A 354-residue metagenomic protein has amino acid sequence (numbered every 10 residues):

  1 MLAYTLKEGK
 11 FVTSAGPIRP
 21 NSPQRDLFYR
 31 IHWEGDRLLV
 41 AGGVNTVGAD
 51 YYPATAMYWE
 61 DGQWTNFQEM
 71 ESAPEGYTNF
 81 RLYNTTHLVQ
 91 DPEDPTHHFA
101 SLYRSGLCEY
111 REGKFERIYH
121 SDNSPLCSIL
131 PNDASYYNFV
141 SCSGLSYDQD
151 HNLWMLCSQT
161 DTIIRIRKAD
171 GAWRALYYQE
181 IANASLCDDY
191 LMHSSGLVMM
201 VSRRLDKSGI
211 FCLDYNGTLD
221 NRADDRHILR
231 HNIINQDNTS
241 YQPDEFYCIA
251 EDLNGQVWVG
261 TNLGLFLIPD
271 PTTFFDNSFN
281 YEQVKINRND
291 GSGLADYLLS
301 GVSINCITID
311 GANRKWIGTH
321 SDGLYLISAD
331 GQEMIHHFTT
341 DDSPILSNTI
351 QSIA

Functional and structural regions predicted by a protein language model:
M1-L2, N45-A49, R104-C108, T160-T162 (+4 more regions): Short glycine/acidic-enriched loop and turn motifs that connect beta-strands
M1-L2, R37-A41, P95-A100, C108 (+4 more regions): Conserved beta-propeller blade signature
A3-T5, Y58, E109-Y110, I166 (+3 more regions): Conserved blade-register residue in beta-propeller folds
T5-L6, G42, Y51, W59 (+6 more regions): Structural signature of WD-repeat beta-propellers
K10-Q24, Q63-Y83, F115-N138, R174-N183 (+3 more regions): Surface-exposed loop and turn segments in beta-propeller and other repeat-based domains that flank or scaffold
P23-R30, T78-V89, Y103-R104, P131-S146 (+4 more regions): Signature of short aromatic-glycine-proline-rich micro-motifs recurring in repeat-based ectodomains
W33-D36, Q90-P95, Y147-D150, M192-S195 (+3 more regions): Residue-level detector of Asp-centered blade-edge/turn motifs that repeat once per structural unit in beta-propeller
Y52-G62, I164-G171, I210-G217: Beta-propeller blade signature
